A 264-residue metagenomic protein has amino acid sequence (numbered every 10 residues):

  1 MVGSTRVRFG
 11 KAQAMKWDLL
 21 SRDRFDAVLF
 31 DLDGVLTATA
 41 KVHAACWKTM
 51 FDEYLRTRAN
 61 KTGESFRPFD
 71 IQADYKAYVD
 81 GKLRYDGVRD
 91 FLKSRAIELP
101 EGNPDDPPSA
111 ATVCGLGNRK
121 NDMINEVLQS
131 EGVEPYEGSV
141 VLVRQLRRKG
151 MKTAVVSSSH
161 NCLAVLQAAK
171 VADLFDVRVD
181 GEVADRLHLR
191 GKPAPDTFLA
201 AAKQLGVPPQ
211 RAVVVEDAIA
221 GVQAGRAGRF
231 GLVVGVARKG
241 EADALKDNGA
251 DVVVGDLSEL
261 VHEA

Functional and structural regions predicted by a protein language model:
M1-Q13: N-terminal amphipathic/basic-hydrophobic helices that include classical n-h-c signal peptides and signal-anchor
F9-G10, V133, M151-K152, H160-V213 (+3 more regions): Substrate-recognition "cap/lid" segment bordering the active-site pocket of phosphatases
W17-L32, L36-E137, R148: N-terminal helical cap/lid subdomain that shapes the substrate entry/recognition surface in HAD-like hydrolases
L19-L20, E259-A264: Short amphipathic alpha-helix with an adjacent loop that forms part of the alpha/beta core around
L36, P135, V155, V214-V215 (+1 more regions): Conserved SAM-binding loop
A237-G240, L257: Short glycine-rich donor-binding/catalytic loop of glycosyltransferases that coordinates the nucleotide-sugar
V252-D256: Short acidic-hydrophobic, aromatic-tinged amphipathic segments that line or gate anion-handling sites
